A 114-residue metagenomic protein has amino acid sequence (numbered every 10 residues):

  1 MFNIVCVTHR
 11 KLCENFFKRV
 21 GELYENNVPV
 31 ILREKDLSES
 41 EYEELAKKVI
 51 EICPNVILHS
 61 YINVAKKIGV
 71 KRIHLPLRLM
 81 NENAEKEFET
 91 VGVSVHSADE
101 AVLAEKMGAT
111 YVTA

Functional and structural regions predicted by a protein language model:
M1-T110: Conserved N-terminal beta1-alpha1 strand-loop-helix module at the mouth
